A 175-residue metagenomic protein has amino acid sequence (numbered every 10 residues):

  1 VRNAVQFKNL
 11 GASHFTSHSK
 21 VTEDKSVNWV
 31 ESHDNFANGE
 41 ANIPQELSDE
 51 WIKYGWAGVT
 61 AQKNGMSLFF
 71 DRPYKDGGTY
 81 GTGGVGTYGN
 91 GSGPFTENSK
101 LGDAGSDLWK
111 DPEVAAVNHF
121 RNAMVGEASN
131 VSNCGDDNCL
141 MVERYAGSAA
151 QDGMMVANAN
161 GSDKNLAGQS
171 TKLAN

Functional and structural regions predicted by a protein language model:
V1-N175: Active-site-proximal helices and loops of the catalytic beta/alpha 8
